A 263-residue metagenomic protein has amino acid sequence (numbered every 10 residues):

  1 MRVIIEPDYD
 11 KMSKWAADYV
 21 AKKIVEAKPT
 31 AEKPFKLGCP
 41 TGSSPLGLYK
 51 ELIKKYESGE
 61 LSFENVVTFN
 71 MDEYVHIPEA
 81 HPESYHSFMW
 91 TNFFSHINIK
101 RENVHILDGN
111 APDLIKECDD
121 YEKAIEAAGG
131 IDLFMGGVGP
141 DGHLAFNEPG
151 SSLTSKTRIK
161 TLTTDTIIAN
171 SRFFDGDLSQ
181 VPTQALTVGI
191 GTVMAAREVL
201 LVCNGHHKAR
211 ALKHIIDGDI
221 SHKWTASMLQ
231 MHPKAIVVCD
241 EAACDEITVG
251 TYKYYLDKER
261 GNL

Functional and structural regions predicted by a protein language model:
M1-K36: N-terminal glycine-/serine-/threonine-rich phosphate-binding loop
E26-E57: Glycine-rich N-terminal segment of FAD-binding domains in flavoprotein oxidoreductases, spanning the beta-loop-helix
C39-S44, G136-P140, N204: Glycine-rich beta-strand-to-loop/alpha-helix junction loops that act as flexible
K50-S62, Y85-S87, P149-R158: A glycine- and small-aliphatic-rich helix-loop capping segment at beta-alpha/alpha-beta transitions that lines
L61-M135, T251, D257-L263: Ligand-binding beta-strand-loop-alpha-helix segment within the catalytic cores of soluble metabolic enzymes
G129-T154: Glycine-rich phosphate-binding loop
A145-I190: Class I SAM-dependent methyltransferase SAM-binding "motif I" and its flanking Rossmann-like core
G191, A195-L263: ATP/nucleoside-binding phosphotransfer catalytic cores, i.e., glycine-rich phosphate-binding loops
